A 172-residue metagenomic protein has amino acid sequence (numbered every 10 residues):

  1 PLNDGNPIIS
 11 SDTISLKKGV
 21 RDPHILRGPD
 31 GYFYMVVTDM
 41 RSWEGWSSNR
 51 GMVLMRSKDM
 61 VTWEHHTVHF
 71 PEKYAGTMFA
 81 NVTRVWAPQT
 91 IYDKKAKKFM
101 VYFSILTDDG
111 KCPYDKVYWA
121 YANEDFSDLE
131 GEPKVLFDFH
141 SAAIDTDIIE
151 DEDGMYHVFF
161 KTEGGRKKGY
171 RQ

Functional and structural regions predicted by a protein language model:
P1-V85, I91-Q172: Beta-rich carbohydrate-recognition and catalytic domains
